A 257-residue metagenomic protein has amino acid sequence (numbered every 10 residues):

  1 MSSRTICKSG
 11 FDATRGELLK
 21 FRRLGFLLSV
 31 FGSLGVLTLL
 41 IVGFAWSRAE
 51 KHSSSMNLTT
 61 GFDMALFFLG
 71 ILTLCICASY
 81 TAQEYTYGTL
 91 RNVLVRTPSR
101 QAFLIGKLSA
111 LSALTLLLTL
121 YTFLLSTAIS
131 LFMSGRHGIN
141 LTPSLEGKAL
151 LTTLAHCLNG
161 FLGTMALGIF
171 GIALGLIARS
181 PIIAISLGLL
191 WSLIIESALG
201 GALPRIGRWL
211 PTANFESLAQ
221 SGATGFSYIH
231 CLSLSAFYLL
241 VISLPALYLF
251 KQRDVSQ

Functional and structural regions predicted by a protein language model:
M1-R15, I206: Short, membrane-interfacial amphipathic segments enriched in basic
S2-C7, F26-L27, F31-Y80, L104-A178 (+2 more regions): Secretory targeting signals
K20, A82, V93-V95, G171 (+1 more regions): Helix-capping/transition residues at the boundaries of transmembrane alpha-helices and the short helical linkers
L24-G25, P98-R100, R179-P181: Short loop-to-helix capping motifs
G43-R48, A178-E216: Transmembrane helix segments
C77-V95, R100-Q101: Transmembrane helix boundary and interhelical loop/hinge segments in multi-pass membrane proteins
T97-S109, L187: Amphipathic cytosolic juxtamembrane alpha-helices at the membrane-cytosol interface of multi-pass membrane transporters
Q252-Q257: Short cytosolic juxtamembrane segments of multi-pass membrane proteins
